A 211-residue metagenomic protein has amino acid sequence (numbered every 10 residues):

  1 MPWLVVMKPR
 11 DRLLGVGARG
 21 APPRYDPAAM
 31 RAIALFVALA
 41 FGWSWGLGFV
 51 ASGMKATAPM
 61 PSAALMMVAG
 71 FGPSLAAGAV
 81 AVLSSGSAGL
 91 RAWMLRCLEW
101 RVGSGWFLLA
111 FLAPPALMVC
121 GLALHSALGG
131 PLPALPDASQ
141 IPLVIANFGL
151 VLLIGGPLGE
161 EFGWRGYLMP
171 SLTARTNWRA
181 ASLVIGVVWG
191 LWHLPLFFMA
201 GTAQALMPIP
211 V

Functional and structural regions predicted by a protein language model:
R10-M30: Short, Lys/Arg-rich, polar N-terminal cytosolic tail immediately upstream of the first transmembrane signal-anchor
R24-P157, I185, F198, T202: Specific transmembrane helices
S44, A181-L194: Small-polar-interrupted transmembrane alpha-helices in polytopic inner-membrane proteins
G159-G186: Membrane-interface helix/loop boundary segments of multi-pass membrane proteins
G163-T173, F197-P208: Membrane-interface interhelical connector segments
